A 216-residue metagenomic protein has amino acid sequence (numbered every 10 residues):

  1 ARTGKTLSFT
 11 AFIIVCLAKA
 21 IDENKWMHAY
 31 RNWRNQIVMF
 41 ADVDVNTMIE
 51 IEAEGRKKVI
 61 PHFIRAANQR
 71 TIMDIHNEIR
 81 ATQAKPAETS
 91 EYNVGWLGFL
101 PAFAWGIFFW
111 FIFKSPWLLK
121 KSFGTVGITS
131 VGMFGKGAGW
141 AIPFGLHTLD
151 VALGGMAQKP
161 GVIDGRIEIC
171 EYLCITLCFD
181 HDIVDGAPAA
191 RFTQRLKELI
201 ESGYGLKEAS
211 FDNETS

Functional and structural regions predicted by a protein language model:
A1-S216: C-terminal catalytic/motor cores of large multi-domain enzyme assemblies
